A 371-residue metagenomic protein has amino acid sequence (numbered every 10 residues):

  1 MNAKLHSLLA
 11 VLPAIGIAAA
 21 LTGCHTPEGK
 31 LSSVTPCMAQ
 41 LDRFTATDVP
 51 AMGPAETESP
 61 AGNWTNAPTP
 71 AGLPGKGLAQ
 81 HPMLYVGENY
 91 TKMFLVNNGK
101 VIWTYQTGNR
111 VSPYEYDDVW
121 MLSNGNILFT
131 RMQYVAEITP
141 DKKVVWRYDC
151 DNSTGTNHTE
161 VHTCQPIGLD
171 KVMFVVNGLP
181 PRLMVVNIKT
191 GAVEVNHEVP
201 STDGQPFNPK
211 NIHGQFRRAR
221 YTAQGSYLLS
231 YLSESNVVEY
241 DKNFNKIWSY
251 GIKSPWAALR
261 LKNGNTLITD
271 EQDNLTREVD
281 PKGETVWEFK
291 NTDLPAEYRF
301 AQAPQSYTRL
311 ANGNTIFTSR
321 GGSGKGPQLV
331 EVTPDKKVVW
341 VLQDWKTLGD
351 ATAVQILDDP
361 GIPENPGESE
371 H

Functional and structural regions predicted by a protein language model:
M1-L12: Bacterial N-terminal signal peptides that target proteins for export
L5, G29-L31: Intrinsic disorder/low-complexity segments enriched in polar/small residues
A20-G23: C-terminal motif of bacterial Sec signal peptides marking the signal peptidase cleavage site
H25-P27: Bacterial signal peptide processing site
L31-H371: Histidine-/acidic-rich catalytic cores in large beta-rich domains
